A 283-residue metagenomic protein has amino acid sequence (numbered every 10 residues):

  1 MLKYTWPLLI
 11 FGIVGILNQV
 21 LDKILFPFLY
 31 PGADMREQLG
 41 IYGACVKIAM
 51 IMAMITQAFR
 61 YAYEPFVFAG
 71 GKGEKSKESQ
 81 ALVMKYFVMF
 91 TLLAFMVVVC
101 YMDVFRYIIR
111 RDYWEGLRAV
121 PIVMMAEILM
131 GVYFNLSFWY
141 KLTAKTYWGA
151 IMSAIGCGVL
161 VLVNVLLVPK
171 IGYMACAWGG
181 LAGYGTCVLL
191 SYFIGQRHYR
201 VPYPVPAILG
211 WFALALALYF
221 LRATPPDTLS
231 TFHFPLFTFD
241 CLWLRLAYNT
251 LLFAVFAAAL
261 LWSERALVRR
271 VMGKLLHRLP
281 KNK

Functional and structural regions predicted by a protein language model:
M1-Q19, A62, F66-K75, H198-G210 (+2 more regions): Interhelical loop/hinge segments that connect adjacent transmembrane helices in multipass membrane
M1-Y4, L8, F26-M50, W114-L117: Interfacial/gating helices of multi-pass transporter permease domains
F11, G15, Q57-R60, C100 (+3 more regions): Short runs within selected transmembrane alpha-helices of multi-pass transporters and secretion channels
F11-N18, M96, V161-V165, A215-S230: Hydrophobic alpha-helical transmembrane segments in multi-pass integral membrane proteins
F26-G32, V104-W114, P226-C241: Membrane-interface helix termini and inter-helical loops of multi-pass transporters
I41-S153: Specific pore-lining/lateral-gate transmembrane helices of multi-pass inner-membrane transport and insertion machines
Y61, N135-F138, L181-T228, V255-V271: C-terminal transmembrane helix end/exit motif
A223-K283: Membrane-proximal transmembrane or re-entrant/amphipathic helices at the cytosolic face
